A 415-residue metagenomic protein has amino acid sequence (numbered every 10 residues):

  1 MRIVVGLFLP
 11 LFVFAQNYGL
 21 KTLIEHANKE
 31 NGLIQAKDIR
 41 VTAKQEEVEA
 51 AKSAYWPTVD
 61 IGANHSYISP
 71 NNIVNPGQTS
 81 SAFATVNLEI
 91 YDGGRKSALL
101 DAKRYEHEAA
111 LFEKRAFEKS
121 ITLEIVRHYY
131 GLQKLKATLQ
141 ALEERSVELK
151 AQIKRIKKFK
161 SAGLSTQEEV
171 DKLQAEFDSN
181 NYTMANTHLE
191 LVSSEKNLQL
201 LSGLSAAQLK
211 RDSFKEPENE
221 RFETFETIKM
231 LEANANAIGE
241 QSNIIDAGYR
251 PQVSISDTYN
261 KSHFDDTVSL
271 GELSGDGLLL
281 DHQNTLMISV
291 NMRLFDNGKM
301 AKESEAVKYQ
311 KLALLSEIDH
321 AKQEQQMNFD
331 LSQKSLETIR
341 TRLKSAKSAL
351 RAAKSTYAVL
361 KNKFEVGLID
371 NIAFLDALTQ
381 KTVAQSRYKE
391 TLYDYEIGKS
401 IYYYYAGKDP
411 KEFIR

Functional and structural regions predicted by a protein language model:
A15-D60, L164-Q167, Q199-D246, R250 (+4 more regions): Bacterial Sec-pathway N-terminal export signals of envelope proteins
Q16-H128, Q167, E226, Y249-D257: Short flexible linkers and secondary-structure junctions
Q35-I39, K52-S53, Y91-E118, E168 (+5 more regions): Sec/SRP-type N-terminal targeting helices
G62-I90, L99, S256-L294, K299 (+2 more regions): Small/polar, glycine/serine/threonine/aspartate-rich low-complexity segments that form flexible
E118-K229, N234-I238, S332-S335, I339 (+2 more regions): Periplasmic alpha-helical coiled-coil/stalk elements that build and connect Gram-negative outer-membrane
K160-L164, F364-L368, Y405: A short glycine-centered flexible hinge/capping loop motif at secondary-structure junctions
R387-R415: Acidic, low-complexity, intrinsically disordered peripheral segments
